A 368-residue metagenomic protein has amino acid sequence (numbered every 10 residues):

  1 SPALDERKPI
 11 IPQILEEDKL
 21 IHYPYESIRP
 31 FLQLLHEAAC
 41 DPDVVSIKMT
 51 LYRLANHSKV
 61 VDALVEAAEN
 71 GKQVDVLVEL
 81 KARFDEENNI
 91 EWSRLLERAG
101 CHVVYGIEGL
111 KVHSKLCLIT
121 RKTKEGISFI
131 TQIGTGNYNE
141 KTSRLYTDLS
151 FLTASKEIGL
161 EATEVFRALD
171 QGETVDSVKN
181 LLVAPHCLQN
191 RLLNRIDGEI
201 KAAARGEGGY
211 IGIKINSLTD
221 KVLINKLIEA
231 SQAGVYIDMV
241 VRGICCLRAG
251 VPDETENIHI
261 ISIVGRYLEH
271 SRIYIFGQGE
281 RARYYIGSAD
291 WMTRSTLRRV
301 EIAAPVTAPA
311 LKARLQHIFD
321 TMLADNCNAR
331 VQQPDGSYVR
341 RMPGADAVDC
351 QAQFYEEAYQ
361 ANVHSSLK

Functional and structural regions predicted by a protein language model:
S1-I211, E229-A233, C245-K368: N-terminal localization/anchoring segments of enzymes in phospholipid and broader phosphate metabolism
N216: Cofactor-pocket helix-loop regions in the catalytic cores of large enzyme subunits
D220: NTP/phosphate- and nucleic-acid-binding module
Y236-V240: Hydrophobic alpha/beta core scaffold segments
